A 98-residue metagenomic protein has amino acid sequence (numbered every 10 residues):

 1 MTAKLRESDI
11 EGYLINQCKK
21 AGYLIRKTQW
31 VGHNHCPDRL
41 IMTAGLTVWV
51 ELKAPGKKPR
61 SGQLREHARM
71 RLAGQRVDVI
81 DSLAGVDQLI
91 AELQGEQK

Functional and structural regions predicted by a protein language model:
M1-K98: Catalytic phosphate/metal-binding cores of nucleic-acid and nucleotide-processing enzymes, i.e., regions that mediate
